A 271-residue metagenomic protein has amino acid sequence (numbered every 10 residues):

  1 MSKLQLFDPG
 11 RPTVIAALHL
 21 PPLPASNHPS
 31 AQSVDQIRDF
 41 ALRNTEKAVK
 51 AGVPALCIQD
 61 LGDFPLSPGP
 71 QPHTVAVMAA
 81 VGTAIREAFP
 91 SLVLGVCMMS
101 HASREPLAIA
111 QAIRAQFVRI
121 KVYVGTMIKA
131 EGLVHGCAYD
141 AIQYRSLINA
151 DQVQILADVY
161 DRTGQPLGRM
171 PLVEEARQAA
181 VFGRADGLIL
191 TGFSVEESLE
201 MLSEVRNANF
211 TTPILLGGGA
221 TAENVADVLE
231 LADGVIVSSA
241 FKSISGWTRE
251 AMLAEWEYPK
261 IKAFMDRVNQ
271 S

Functional and structural regions predicted by a protein language model:
S2-A80, A84-A88, G168-F182, W256-A263 (+1 more regions): Conserved N-terminal beta1-alpha1 strand-loop-helix module at the mouth
G10-R11, A16-A17, S67-V96, G136-I155 (+2 more regions): Alpha-helix-loop-beta-strand connector modules within alpha/beta enzyme cores
V14-L18, L56-I58, L94-M98, V118-I120 (+4 more regions): Hydrophobic faces of well-ordered beta-strands that scaffold small-molecule active sites in alpha/beta enzyme cores
H19-L23, L61, C97-S103, Y123-G125 (+4 more regions): Active-site beta-loop-alpha junctions enriched in small/polar residues
V53-V77, G125-A130, A185-E197, S245-W247: Glycine-rich, proline-tolerant flexible connector loops at the mouths of alpha/beta enzymes
H101-R114, E175, V205-F210, L216-V237: Catalytic cores of alpha/beta
R104-D186: Conserved anion-binding
L147-A150, R169-G187, F193-T211, A222 (+1 more regions): Short loop-to-alpha-helix "cap/lid" segments that border enzyme active sites across diverse enzyme classes
